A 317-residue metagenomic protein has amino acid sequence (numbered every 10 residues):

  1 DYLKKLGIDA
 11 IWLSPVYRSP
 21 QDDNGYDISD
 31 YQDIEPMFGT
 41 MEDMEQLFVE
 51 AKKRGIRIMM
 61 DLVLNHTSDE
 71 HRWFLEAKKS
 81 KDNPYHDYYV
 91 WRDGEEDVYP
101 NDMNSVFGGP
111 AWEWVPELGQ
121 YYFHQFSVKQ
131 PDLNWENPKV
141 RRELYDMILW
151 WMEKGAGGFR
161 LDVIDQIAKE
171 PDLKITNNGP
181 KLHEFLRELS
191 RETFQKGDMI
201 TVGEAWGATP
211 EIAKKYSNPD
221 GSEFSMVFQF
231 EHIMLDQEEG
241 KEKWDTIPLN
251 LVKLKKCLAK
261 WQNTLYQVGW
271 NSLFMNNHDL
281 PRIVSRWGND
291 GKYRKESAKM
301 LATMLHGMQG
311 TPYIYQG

Functional and structural regions predicted by a protein language model:
D1-G317: Active-site and adjacent substrate-binding regions of carbohydrate-active enzymes
